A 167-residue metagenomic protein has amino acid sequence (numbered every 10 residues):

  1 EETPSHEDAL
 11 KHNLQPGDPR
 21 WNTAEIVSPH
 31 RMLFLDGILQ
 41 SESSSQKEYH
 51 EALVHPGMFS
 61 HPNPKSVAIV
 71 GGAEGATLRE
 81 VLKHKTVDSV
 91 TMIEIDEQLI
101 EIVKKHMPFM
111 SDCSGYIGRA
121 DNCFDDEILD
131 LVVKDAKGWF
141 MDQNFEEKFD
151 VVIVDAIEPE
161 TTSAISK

Functional and structural regions predicted by a protein language model:
E1-V27: N-terminal auxiliary segments of SAM/dcSAM-dependent transferases
N22-A24, S28-H30, S41-K167: The AdoMet/dcAdoMet-binding core of the Class I SAM-like
F34-L35: A general beta-strand register signal
